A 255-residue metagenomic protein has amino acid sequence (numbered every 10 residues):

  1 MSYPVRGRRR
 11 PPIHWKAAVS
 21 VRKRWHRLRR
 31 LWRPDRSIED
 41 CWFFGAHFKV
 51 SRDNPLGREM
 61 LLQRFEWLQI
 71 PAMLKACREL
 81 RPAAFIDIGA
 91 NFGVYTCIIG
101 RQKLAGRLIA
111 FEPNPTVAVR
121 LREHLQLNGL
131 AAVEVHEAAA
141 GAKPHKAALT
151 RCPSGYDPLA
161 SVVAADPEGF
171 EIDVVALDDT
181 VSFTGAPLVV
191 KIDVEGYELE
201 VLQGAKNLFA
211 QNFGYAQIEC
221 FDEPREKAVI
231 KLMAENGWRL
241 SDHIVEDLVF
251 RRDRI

Functional and structural regions predicted by a protein language model:
M1-P115, V119-H124, N128-A132, D166 (+3 more regions): S-adenosyl-L-methionine
W42, A140-G141: A short beta-turn/loop motif at secondary-structure boundaries
L62-I86, E134, K143-T150, Y156 (+3 more regions): Short internal loop-to-helix segment that lines adenine-nucleotide cofactor pockets
A110-P113, V194, I218: Conserved SAM-binding loop
H136-A138: Short loop/edge segments at beta-strand edges and connector loops that shape dinucleotide/nucleotide cofactor-binding
F213-C220: Conserved beta-strand signature within the Rossmann-like core of class I S-adenosyl-L-methionine
